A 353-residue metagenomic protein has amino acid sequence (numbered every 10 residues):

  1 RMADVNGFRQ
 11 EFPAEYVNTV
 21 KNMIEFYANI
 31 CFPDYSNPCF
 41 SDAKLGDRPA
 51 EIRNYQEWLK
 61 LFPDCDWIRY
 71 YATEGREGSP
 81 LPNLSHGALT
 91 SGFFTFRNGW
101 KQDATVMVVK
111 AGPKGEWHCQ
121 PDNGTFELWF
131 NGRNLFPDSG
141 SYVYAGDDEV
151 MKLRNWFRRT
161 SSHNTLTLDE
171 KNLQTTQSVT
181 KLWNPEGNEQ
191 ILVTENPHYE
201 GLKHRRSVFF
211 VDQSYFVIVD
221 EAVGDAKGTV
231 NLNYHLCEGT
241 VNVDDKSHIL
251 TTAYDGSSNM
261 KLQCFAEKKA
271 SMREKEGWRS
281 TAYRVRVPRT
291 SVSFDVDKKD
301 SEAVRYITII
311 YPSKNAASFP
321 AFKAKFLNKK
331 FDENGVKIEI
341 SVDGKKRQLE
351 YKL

Functional and structural regions predicted by a protein language model:
R1-F136, P185, K299-R305, N328-L353: Carbohydrate-active enzyme catalytic cores, enriched for enzymes that act on polyanionic acidic polysaccharides
M23, S141, A226: A generic "binding-loop/recognition-motif" signal
P33, Q102, G115, G132-N134 (+4 more regions): Short loop/turn segments at secondary-structure transitions that flank enzyme active sites
D42-K44, R48, I52, G146-L353: CBM-like, beta-strand-rich accessory domains located in the C-terminal region of large, secreted polysaccharide-active
A111, S139, L168: Active-site donor-binding loop signature of nucleotide-sugar glycosyltransferases
W129, Y142, D245: Catalytic-core segments of enzymes that bind and process phosphorylated/nucleotide-bearing substrates
P137-S139, A145-D147: Cytochrome P450 core scaffold surrounding the K-helix E-X-X-R motif and the conserved "meander" helix-loop region
